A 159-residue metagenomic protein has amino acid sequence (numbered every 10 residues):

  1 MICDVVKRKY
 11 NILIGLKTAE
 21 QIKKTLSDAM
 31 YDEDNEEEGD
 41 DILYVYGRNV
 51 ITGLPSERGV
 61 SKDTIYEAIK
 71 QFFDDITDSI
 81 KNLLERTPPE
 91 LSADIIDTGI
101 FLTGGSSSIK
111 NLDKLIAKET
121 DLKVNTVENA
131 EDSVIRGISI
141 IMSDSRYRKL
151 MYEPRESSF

Functional and structural regions predicted by a protein language model:
M1-K70: Phosphate-binding glycine-rich/basic clefts of nucleotide- and phosphate-handling proteins, predominantly
I2, I80, L102, I138: Residue-level signature of catalytic and energy-coupling elements of molecular machines, predominantly ATP/GTP-dependent
C3, L13-A19, D94, A130 (+1 more regions): Interdomain boundary/hinge elements
E20-T25, G99, R155-F159: A glycine-rich phosphate-binding loop feature that marks nucleotide/adenosyl-phosphate handling sites
Y31, S92-I116: Glycine-rich phosphate-binding loops at beta-strand->alpha-helix junctions
A68-I95, I141-D144: Phosphate/ATP-binding catalytic cores across multiple sugar-kinase/actin-like superfamilies, primarily ASKHA
K114, N125-F159: Glycine-rich phosphate-binding/hydrolytic loop that grips phosphoryl groups
E119-T120: Short, structured coil segments at secondary-structure junctions
